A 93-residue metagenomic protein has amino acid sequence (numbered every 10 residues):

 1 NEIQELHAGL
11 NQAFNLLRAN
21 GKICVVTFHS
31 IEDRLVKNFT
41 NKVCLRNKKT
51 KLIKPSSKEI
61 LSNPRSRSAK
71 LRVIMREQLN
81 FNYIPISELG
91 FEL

Functional and structural regions predicted by a protein language model:
N1-L93: S-adenosyl-L-methionine-dependent methyltransferase catalytic core, i.e., the SAM/SAH-binding region
